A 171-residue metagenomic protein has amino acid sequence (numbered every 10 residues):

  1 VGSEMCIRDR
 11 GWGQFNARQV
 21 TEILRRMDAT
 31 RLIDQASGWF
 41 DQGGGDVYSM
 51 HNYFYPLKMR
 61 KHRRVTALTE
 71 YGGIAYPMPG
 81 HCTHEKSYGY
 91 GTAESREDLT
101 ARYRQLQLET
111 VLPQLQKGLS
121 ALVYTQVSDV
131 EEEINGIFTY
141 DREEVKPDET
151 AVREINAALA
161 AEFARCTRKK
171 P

Functional and structural regions predicted by a protein language model:
S3-N156, A164-R168: Substrate-binding/catalytic cleft of secreted carbohydrate-active enzymes, primarily glycoside hydrolases
